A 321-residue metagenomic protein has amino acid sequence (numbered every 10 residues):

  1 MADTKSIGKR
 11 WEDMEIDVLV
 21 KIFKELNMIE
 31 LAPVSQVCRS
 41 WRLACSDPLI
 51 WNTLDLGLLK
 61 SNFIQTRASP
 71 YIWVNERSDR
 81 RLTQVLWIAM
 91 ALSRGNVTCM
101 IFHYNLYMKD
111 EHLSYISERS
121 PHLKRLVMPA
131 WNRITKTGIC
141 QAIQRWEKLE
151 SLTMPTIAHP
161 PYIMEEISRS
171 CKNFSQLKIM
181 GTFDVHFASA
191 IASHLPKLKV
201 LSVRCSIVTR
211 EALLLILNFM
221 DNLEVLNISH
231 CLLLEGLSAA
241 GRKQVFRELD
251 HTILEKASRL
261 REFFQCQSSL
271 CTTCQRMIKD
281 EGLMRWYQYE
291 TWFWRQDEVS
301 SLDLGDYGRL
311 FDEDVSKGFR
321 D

Functional and structural regions predicted by a protein language model:
M1-D321: The conserved beta-strand core of Leucine-Rich Repeat
